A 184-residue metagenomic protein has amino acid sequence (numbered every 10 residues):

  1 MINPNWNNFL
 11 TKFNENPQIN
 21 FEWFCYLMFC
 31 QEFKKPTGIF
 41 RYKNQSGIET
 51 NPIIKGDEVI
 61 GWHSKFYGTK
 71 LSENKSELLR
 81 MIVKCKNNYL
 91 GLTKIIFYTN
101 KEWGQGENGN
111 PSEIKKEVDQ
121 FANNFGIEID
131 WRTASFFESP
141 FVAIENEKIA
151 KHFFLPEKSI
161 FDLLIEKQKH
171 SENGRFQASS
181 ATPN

Functional and structural regions predicted by a protein language model:
M1-N184: Mixed-charge (Asp/Glu-Lys/Arg
